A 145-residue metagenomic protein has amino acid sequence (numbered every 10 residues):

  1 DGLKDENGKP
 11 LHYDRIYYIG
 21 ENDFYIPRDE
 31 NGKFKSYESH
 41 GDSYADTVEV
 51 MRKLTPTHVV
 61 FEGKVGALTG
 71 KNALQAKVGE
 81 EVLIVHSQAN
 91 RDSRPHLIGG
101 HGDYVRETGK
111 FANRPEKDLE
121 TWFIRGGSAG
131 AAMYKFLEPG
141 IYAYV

Functional and structural regions predicted by a protein language model:
D1-V145: Copper-binding active sites and cupredoxin-like electron-transfer domains, recognizing His/Cys-rich ligand loops
